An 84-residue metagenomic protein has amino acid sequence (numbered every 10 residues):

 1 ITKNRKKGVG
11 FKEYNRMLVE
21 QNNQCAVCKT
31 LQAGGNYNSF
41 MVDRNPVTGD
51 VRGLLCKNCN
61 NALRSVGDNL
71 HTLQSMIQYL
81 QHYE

Functional and structural regions predicted by a protein language model:
I1-M41, P46-E84: Contiguous alpha-helical segments
